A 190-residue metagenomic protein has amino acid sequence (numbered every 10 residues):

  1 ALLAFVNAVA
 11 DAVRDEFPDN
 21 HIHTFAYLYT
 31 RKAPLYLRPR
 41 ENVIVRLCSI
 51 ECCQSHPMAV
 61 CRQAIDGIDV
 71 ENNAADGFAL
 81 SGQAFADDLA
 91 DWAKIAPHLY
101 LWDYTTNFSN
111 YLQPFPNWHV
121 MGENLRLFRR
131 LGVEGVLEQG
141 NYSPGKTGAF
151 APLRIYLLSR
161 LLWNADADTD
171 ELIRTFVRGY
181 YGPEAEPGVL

Functional and structural regions predicted by a protein language model:
A1-D170: Catalytic-core regions of glycoside hydrolase
L161-L190: Charged, amphipathic alpha-helical linkers/stalks
